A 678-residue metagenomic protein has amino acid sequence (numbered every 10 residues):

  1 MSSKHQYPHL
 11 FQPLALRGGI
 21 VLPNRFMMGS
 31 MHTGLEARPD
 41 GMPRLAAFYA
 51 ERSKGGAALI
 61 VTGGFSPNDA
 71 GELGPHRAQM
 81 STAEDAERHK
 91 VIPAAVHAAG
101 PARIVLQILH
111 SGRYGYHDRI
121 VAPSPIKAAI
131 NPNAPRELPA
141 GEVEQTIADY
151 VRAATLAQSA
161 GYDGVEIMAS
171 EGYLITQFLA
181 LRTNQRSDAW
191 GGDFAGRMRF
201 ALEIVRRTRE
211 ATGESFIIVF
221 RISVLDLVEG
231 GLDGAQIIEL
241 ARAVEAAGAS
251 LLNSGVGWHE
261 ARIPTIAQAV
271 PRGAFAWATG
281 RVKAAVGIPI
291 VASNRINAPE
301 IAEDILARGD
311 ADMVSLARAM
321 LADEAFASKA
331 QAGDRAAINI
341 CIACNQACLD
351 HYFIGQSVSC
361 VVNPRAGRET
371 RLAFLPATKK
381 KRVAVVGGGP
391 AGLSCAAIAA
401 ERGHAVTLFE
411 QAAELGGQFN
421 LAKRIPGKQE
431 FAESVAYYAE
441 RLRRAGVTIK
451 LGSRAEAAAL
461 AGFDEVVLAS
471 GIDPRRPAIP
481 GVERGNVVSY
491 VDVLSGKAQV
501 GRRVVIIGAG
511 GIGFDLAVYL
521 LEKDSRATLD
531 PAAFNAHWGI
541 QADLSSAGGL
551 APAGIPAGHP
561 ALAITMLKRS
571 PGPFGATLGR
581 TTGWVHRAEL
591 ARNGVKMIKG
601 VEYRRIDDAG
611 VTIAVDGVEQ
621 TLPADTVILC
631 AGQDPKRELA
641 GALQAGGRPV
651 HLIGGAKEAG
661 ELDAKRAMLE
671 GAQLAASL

Functional and structural regions predicted by a protein language model:
M1-V386, P390, C395-V406, E414: Flavin-dependent oxidoreductase catalytic cores
L35-P39, L227-G231, K428, P573-T577 (+1 more regions): A generic structural signal for short coil/turn motifs at secondary-structure boundaries
N68, F220, G255-H259, E410-I425 (+3 more regions): Short connector loops at secondary-structure junctions
L252, V282, I305, A317 (+9 more regions): Hydrophobic, well-ordered secondary-structure elements that form the walls of internal hydrophobic environments
R262-A267, P289, D312-M313, F419-G427 (+2 more regions): Short beta-alpha connecting loops at secondary-structure transitions that line or flank enzyme active sites
I342-Q356, F463-P474, A478-I479: Helix-enriched interaction subdomains in cytosolic or periplasmic regions, typified by TIR/SEFIR signaling/NADase cores
K381-Q411, K450-A458, G462, A469-I479 (+4 more regions): Rossmann-like dinucleotide/flavin-binding elements
G417-F463, G575-V601: N-terminal Rossmann-like dinucleotide/flavin-binding domain of flavoprotein oxidoreductases that bind FAD/FMN
